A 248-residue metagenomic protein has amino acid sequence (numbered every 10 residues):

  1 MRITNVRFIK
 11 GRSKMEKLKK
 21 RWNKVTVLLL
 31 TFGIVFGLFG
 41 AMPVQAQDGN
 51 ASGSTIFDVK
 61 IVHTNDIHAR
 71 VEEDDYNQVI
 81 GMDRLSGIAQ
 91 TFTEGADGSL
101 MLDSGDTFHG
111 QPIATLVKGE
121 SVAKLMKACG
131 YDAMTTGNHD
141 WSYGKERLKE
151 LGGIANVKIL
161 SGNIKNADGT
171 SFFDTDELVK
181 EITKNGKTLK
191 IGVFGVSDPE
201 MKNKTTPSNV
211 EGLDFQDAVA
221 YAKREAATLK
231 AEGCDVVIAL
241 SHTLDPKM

Functional and structural regions predicted by a protein language model:
R2, L30-G33, L102, T135: Generic detection of intrinsically disordered/low-complexity segments and helix-coil linkers/edges
R2-L29: Bacterial Sec-dependent N-terminal signal peptides
T4-S13, P43-V59: Low-complexity, acidic Ser/Thr/Pro-rich repeat tracts that form intrinsically disordered stalk/linker regions of very
V6-R12, L30, G37-F39, D74-Y76 (+1 more regions): Compositionally biased, intrinsically disordered low-complexity segments
R21-V44: Sec-dependent N-terminal signal peptides of Gram-positive bacterial secreted proteins and lipoproteins
Q47-M248: Acidic, metal/ion-coordinating pockets
